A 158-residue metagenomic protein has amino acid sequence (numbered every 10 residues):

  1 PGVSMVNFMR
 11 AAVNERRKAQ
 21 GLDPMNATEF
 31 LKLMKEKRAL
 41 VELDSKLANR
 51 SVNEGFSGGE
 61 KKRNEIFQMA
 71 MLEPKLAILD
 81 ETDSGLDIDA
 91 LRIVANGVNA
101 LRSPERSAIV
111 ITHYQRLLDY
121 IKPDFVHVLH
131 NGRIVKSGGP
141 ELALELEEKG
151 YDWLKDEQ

Functional and structural regions predicted by a protein language model:
P1-K75: ABC-family P-loop ATPase nucleotide-binding domains
K75-E81: Walker B motif beta-strand of ABC-family P-loop ATPases
E81-T82, D89: Walker B catalytic motif
D87-R92, S137: Conserved D-loop-proximal element of ABC-family nucleotide-binding domains
A90, Y114-L117, I121-K122: Helical "lid/switch" subdomain of P-loop NTPase nucleotide-binding domains
L91-P104: Helical segment within the ABC ATPase nucleotide-binding domain
E105-H113: Conserved H-loop
Y120, F125, L129, R133-D156: Conserved beta-strand-loop-alpha-helix hinge in the C-terminal portion of ABC ATPase nucleotide-binding domains
